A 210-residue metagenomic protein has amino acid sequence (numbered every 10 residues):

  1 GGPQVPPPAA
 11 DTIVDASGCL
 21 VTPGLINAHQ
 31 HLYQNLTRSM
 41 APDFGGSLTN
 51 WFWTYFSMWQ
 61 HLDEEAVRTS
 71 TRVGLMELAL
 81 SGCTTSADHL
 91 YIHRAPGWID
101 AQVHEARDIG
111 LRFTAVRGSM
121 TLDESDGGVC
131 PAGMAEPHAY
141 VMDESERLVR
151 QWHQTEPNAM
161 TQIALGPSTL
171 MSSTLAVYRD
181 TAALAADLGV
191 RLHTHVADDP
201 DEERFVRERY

Functional and structural regions predicted by a protein language model:
G1-T22, L165: Histidine-rich, glycine-flanked metal-binding segment
P3, T37, Y91, G118-S119 (+1 more regions): Short, ordered loop/turn segments at secondary-structure junctions
V21-L25, Q30-L32, M58, A79 (+1 more regions): N-terminal capping/lid subdomain adjacent to the active-site entrance of alpha/beta enzymes
P23, Q60-E64, P167: Proline-centered helix-kink/hinge sites
P23-N35, R191-P200: Histidine-centered catalytic micro-motifs
R38-R112, M142-N158: Alpha-helical scaffold segments that flank or form the walls of functional sites
G97-Y210: Metal-coordinating catalytic core of metallo-dependent amide/deamination hydrolases
